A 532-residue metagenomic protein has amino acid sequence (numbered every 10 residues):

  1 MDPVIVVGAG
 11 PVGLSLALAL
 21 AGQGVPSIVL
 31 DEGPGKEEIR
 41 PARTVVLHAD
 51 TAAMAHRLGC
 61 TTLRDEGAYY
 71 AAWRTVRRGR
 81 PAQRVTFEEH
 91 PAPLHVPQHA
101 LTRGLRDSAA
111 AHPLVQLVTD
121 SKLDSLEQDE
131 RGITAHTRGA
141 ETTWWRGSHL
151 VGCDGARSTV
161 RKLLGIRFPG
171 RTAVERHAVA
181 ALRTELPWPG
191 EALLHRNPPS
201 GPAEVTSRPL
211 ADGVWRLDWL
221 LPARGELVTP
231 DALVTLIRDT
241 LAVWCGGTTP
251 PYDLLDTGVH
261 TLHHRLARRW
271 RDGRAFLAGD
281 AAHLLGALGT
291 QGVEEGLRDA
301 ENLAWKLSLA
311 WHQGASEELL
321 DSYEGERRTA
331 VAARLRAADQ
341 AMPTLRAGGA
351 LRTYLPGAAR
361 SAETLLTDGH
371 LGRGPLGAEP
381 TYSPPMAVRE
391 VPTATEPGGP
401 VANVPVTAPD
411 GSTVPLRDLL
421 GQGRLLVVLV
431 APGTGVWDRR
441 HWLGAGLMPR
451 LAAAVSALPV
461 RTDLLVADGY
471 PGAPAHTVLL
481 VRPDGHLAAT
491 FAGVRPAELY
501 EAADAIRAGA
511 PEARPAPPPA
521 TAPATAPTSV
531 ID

Functional and structural regions predicted by a protein language model:
D2-P3, V7, A21-Q23, R77 (+3 more regions): Helical substrate-recognition/capping region of FAD-dependent monooxygenase/halogenase enzymes
A9-P11, E32: Glycine-rich Rossmann-fold phosphate-binding loop(s) that bind the pyrophosphate of adenine dinucleotide cofactors
A21-R43: Glycine-rich FAD pyrophosphate-binding loop
I39-A110, L335: Active-site-adjacent segment of FAD-dependent monooxygenases/related oxidoreductases
D107, E130, H136, H149 (+1 more regions): Conserved FAD-binding catalytic core of PHBH/FMO-like flavoproteins
T119-I133: A conserved short coil-to-beta-strand element within the FAD-binding core of flavoproteins
A140-H149: Core beta-strand elements of the Rossmann-like FAD/NAD(P) dinucleotide-binding domain in flavoenzyme oxidoreductases
P230-E295, A315, A330, R334-A337: FAD/FMN-dependent oxidoreductases across multiple families
